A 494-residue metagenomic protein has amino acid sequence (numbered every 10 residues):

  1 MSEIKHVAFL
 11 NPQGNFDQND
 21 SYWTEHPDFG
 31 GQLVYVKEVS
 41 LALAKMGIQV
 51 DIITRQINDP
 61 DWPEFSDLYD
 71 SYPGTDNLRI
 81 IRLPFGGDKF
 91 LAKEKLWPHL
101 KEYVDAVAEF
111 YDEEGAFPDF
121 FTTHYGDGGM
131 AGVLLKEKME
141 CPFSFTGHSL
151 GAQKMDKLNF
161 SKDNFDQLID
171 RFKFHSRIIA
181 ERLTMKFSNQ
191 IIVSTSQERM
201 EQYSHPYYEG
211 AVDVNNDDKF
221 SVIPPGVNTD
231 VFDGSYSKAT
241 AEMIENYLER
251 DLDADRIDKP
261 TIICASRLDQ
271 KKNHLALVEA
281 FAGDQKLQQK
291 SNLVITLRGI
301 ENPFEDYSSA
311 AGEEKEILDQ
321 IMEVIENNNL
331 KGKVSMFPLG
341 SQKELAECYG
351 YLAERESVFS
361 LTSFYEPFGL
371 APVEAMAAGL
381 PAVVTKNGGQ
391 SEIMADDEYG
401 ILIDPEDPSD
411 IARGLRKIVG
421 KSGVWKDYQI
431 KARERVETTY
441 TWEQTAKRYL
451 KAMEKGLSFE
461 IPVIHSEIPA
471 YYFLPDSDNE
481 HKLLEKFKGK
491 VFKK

Functional and structural regions predicted by a protein language model:
M1-K494: Catalytic cores of nucleotide-sugar-dependent glycosyltransferases that transfer UDP/GDP/TDP-activated
